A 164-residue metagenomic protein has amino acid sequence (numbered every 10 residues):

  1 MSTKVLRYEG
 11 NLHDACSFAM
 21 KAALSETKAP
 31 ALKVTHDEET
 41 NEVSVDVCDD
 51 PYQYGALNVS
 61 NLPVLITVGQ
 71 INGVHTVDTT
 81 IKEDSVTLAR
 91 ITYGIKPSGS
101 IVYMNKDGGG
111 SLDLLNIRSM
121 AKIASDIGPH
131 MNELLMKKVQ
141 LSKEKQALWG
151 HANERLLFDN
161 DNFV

Functional and structural regions predicted by a protein language model:
M1-V164: Polyanion-binding surfaces on beta-sheet-dominated domains and ring/shell assemblies
